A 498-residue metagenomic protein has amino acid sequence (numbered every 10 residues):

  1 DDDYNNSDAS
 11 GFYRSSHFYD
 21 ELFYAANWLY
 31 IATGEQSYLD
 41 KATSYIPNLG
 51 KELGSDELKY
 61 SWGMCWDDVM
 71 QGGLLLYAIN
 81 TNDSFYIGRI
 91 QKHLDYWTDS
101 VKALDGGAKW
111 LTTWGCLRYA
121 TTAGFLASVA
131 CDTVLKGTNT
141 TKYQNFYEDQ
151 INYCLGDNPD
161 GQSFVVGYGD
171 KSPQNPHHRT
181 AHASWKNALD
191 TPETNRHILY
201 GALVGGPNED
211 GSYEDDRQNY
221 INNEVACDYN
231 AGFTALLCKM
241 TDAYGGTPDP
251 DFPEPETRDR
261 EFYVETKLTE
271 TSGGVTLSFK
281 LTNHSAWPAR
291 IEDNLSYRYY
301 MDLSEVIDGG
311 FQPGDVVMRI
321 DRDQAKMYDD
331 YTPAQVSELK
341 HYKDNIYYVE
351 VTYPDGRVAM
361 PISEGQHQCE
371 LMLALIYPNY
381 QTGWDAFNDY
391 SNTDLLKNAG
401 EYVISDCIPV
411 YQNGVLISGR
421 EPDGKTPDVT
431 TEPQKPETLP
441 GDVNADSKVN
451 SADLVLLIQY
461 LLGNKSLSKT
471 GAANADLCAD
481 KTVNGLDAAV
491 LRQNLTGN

Functional and structural regions predicted by a protein language model:
D3-S7, E52-S55, T98-W110: Acidic/His metal-coordination segments adjacent to aromatic residues that form catalytic metal sites in metalloenzymes
A9, H17-S44, D68-S100, T113-G246: Aromatic (Trp/Tyr) and acidic
S10, R14, L58, W62 (+5 more regions): Structural signature of alpha-solenoid helical repeat scaffolds
Y244-G274, V317-D321: Low-complexity, acidic Ser/Thr/Pro/Gly-rich terminal tails and inter-domain linkers that flank the onset of structured
T271-S304: Short beta-strand elements of extracellular/lumenal beta-sandwich folds
S304-D355: A surface/secretory-pathway sequence property marking extracellular, secreted, or lumenal proteins enriched
Y342-V349, Y353-M360, E364-V429: Terminal connector regions
V429-N498: Cellulosome-associated attachment modules in secreted, modular CAZymes
